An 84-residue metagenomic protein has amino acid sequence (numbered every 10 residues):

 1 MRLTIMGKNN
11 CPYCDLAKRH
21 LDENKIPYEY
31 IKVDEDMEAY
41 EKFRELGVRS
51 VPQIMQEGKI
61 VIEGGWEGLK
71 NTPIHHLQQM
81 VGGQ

Functional and structural regions predicted by a protein language model:
M1-I26: Local sequence-structure signature of Cys/Sec-based thiol-disulfide redox active-site neighborhoods
E35: The beta1-alpha1 cofactor-binding region of Rossmann-like NAD(H)/NADP(H)-dependent oxidoreductases
E38-K42: Short acidic active-site motifs
L46-M55: Structural micro-motif
Q56-Q84: Non-catalytic, surface beta->alpha helical segment in thiol-disulfide oxidoreductase systems
